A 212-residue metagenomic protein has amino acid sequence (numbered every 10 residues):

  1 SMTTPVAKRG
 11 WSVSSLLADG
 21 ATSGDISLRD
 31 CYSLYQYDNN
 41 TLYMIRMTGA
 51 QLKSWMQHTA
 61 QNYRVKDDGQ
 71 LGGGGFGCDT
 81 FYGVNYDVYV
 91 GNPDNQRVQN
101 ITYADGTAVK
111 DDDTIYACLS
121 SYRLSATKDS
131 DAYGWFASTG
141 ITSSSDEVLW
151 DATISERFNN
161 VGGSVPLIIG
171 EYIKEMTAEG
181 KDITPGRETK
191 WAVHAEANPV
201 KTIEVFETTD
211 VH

Functional and structural regions predicted by a protein language model:
S1-H212: Catalytic centers of hydrolytic enzymes
